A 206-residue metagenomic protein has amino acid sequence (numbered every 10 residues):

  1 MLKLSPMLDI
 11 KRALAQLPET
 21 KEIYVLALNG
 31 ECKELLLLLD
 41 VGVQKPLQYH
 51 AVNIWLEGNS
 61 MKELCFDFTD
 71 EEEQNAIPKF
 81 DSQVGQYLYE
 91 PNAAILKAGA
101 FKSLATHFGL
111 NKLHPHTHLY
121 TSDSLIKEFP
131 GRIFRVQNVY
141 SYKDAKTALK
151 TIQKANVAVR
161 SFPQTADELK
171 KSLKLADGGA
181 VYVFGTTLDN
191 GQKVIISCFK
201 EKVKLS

Functional and structural regions predicted by a protein language model:
M1-S206: SAM-dependent transferase fold signal centered on methyltransferase-like domains, encompassing both Class I
